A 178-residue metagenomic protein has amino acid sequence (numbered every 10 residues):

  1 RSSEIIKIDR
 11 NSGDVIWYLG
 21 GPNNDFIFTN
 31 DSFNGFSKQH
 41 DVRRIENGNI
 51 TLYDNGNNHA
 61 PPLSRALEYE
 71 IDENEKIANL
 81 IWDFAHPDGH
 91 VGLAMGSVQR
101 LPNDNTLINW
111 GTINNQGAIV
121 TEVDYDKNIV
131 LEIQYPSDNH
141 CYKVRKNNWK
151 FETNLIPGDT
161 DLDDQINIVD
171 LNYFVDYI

Functional and structural regions predicted by a protein language model:
R1-N154: Histidine-/acidic-rich catalytic cores in large beta-rich domains
L19, D159-T160: Short clusters of hydrophobic/aromatic residues that line enzyme substrate/ligand-binding pockets
T160-I178: Alpha-helical segments with a strong preference for the paired helices of cellulosomal dockerin domains
